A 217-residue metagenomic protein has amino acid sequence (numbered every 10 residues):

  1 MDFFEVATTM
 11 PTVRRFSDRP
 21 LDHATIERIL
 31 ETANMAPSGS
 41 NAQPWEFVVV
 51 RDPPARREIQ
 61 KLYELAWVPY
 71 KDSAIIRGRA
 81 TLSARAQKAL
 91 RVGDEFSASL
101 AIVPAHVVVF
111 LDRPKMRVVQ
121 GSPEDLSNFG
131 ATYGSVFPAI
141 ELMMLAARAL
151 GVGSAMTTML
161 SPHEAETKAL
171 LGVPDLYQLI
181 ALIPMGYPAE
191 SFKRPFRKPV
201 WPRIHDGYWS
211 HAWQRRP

Functional and structural regions predicted by a protein language model:
M1-R28: Short acidic N-proximal helix/loop "leader" segments that mark the beginning of a domain or an inter-domain linker
E5, T9-V13, Q178-P217: C-terminal helix-cap and adjacent tail motif
M10, I29, A33, V107 (+2 more regions): Small-aliphatic-rich amphipathic alpha-helix that forms the alpha element of a beta-alpha
R15-F16, E46, G153-T157: Short catalytic-loop micro-motif centered on adjacent basic/acidic residues
N34-N41: Glycine-rich phosphate/pyrophosphate-binding beta-alpha loops
N41-P44, A101-V103, L150, Q178: Short, basic and Ser/Thr-rich N-terminal targeting/leader segments
V49-V136: Glycine/small-residue-rich phosphate/adenosyl-binding loop
V68-R79, L170-P195: A glycine-rich helix N-cap at a beta->alpha junction
